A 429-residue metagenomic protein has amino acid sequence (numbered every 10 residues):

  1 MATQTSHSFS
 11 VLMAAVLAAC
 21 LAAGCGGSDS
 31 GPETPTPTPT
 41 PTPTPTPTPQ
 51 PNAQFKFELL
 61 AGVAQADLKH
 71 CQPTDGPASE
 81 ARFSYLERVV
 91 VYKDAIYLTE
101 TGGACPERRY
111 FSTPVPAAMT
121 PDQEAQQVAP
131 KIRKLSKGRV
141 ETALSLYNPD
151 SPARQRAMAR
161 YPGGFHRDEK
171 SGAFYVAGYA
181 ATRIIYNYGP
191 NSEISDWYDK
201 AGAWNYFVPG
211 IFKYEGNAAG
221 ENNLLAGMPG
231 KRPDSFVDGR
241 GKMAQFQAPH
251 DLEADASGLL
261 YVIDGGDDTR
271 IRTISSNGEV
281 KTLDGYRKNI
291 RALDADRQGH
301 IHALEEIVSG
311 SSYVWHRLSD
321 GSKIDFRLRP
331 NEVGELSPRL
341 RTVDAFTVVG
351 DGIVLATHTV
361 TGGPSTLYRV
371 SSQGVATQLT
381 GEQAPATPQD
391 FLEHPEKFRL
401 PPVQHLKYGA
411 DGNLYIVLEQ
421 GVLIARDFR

Functional and structural regions predicted by a protein language model:
A2, A19-F57: Bacterial Sec-dependent N-terminal signal peptides
P51-Y85, T101-G103, F111-V128, G138-Y161 (+6 more regions): Gly/Pro-rich loop segments of beta-rich domains
V91-D94, R167-S171, A254-S257, A295-Q298 (+2 more regions): Residue-level detector of Asp-centered blade-edge/turn motifs that repeat once per structural unit in beta-propeller
A95-I96, G172-A173, L259, E279 (+5 more regions): Generic structural signal for coil-to-beta-strand starts
Y97-E100, Y175-G178, Y261-D264, H302-L304 (+2 more regions): Residue position within the beta-strands of beta-propeller blades
E107, V128-R133, R183-I184, F207-F212 (+4 more regions): A short loop-to-beta-strand structural motif that recurs across blades of beta-propeller domains
L400-R429: Blade-level signature of beta-propeller repeat domains, shared across WD40, Kelch, NHL, RCC1 and BNR/Asp-box propellers
